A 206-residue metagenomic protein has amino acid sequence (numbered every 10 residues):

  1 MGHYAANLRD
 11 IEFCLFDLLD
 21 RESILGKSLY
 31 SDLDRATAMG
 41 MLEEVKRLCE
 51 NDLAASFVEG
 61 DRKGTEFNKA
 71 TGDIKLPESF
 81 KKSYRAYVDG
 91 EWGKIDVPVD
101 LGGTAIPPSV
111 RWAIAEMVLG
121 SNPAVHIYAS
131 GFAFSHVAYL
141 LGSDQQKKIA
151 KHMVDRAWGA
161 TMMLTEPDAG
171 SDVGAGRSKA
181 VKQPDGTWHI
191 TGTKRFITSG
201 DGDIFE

Functional and structural regions predicted by a protein language model:
M1-V125: Amphipathic, small/basic residue-rich leader segments at the start of a protein or domain
H3-A6, Y84-Y87, I127, A150-D155 (+3 more regions): A general structural signal for short secondary-structure junctions and capping/turn motifs
K69-P77, Y139-L140, A157-T161: Short, mixed-charge aromatic SLiMs
D89-G93, S121-P123, D155-G159, P184-G186 (+1 more regions): Short coil/turn connectors at secondary-structure junctions
D96-R156, D201: Long, K/E/R/D-enriched contiguous segments that form extended
D100-G102, P167-D168, R195-F196: Short beta-turn/strand-loop junction motif enriched in small, turn-promoting residues
A129-A133, G142-W188, T193: Internal maturation/activation junctions in enzymes
T187, T191-E206: A short core secondary-structure module
